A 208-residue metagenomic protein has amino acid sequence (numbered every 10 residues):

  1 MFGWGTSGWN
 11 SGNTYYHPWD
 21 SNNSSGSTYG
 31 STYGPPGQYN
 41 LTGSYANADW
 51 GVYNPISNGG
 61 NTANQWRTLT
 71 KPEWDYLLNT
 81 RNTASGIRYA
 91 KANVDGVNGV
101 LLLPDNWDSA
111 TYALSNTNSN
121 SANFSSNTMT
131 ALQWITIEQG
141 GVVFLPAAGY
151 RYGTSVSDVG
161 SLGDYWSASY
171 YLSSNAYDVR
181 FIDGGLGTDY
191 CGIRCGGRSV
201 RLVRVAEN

Functional and structural regions predicted by a protein language model:
M1-S44, Q65-L78: A short glycine-rich, aromatic-capped structural motif
T6, G43, N47, G51-V52 (+1 more regions): C-terminal, surface-exposed recognition/capping segments
